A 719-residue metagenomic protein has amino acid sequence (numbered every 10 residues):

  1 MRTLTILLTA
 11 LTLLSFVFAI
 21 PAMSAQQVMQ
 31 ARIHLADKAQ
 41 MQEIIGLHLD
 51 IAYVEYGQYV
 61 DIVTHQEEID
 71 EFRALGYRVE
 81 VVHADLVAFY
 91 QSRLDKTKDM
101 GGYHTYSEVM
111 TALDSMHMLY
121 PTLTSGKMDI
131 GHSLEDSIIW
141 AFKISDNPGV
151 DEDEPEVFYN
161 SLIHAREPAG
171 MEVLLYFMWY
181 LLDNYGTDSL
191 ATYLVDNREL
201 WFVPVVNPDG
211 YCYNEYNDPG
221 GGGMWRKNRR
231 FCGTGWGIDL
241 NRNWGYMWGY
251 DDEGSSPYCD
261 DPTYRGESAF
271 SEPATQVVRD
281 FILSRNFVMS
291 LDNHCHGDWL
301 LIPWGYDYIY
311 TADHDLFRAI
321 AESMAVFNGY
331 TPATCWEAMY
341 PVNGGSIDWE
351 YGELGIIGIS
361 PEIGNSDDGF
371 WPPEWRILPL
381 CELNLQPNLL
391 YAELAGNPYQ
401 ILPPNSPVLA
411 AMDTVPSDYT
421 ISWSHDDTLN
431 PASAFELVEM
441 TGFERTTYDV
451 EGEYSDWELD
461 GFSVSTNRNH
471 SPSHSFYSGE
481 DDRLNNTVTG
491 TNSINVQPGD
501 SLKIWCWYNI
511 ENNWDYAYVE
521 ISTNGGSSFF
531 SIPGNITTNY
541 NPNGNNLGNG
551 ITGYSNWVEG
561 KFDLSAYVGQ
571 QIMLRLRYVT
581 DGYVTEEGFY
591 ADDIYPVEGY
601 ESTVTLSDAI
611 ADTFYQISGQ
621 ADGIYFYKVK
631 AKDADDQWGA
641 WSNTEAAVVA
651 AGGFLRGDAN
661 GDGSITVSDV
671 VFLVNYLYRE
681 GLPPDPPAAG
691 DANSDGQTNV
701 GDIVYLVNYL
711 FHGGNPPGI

Functional and structural regions predicted by a protein language model:
M1-L8: Positively charged n-region of N-terminal signal peptides that target proteins for export
L8-F18: Bacterial N-terminal signal peptides
S24-V109, L378-C381, L385-Y391, N535: Intrinsic-disorder/low-complexity accessory segments
V63-K227, V278: Active-site-adjacent structural elements in enzyme catalytic domains
E215-S406: Metallocarboxypeptidase
L402-A651: Beta-sandwich/jellyroll recognition modules and their flexible linkers
V648-I719: Cellulosome-associated attachment modules in secreted, modular CAZymes
